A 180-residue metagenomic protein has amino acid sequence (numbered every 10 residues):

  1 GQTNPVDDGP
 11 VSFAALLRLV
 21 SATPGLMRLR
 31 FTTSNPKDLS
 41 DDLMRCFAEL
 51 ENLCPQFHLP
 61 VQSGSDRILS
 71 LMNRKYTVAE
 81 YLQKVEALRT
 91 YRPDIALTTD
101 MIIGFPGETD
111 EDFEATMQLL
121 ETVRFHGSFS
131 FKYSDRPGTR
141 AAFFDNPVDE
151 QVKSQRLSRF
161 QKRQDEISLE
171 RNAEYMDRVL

Functional and structural regions predicted by a protein language model:
G1-D110: Conserved SAM/AdoMet-binding glycine-rich loop
V20, V85-L88, L120, F160-Q164: Hydrophobic alpha-helical packing residues
H58, N73-T77, G138, D149 (+2 more regions): Short capping/connector residues at structural and topological boundaries
D66, L97, D135-R140, Q161: Short acidic (Asp/Glu) and glycine-rich catalytic loops that position anionic groups and cofactors
Y91, E111, A115-L157: C-terminal, non-catalytic macromolecule-binding modules
A142-L180: Terminal RNA-binding accessory module
